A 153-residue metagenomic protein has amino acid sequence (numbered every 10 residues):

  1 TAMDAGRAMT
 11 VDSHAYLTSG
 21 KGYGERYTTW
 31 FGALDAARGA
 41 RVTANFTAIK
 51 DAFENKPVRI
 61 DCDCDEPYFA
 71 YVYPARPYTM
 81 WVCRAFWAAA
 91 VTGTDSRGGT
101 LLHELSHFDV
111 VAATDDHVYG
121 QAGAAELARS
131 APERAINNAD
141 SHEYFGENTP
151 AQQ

Functional and structural regions predicted by a protein language model:
T1-G98, F108-Q153: Predominantly extracellular/secreted Zn2+-dependent metalloproteases
H103-H107: Histidine-centered divalent metal-coordination motifs
